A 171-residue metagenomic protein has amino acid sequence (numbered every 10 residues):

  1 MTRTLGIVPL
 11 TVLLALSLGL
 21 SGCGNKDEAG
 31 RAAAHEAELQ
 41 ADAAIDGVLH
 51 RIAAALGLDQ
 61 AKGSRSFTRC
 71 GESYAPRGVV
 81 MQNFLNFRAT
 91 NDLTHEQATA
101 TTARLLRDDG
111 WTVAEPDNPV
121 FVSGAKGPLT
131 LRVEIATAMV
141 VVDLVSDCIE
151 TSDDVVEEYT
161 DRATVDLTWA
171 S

Functional and structural regions predicted by a protein language model:
M1-T11: Bacterial N-terminal signal peptides that target proteins for export
T4, K62-G63, V142-S171: C-terminal basic regulatory modules in eukaryotic proteins
L18-G22: C-terminal motif of bacterial Sec signal peptides marking the signal peptidase cleavage site
C23-D27: Bacterial signal peptide processing site
A33-F84, A163-S171: Compositionally biased P/S/T/G-rich terminal and signal peptide-adjacent segments that lie outside catalytic cores
E38, D42, N91-T99: Solvent-exposed, acidic/flexible segments
G78-N91, T102, T137-L144: A short acidic-to-branched-hydrophobic micro-motif
A98-Y159: Extracytosolic low-complexity repeat regions of secreted or lipid-anchored proteins
